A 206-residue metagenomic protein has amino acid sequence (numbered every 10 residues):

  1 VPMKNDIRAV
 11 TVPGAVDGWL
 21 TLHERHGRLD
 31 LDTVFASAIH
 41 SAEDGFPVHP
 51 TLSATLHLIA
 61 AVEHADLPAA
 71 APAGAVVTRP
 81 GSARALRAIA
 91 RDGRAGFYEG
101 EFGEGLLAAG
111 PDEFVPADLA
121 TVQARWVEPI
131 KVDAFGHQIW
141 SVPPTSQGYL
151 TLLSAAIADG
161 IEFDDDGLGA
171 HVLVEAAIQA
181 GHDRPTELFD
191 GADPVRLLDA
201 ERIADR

Functional and structural regions predicted by a protein language model:
V1-E99, G103-H137, P143-S146: Noncatalytic scaffold domains of N-terminal-nucleophile
E24-L29, G93-R94, A158-D165, R184-L188: Short helix-capping/linker segments at secondary-structure and domain boundaries
L29, V77, F114, I161 (+2 more regions): Short coil/turn linker and secondary-structure boundary residues
A38, L86, S154, L173-A180: Short alpha-helical scaffolding segments that buttress acidic/His motifs in well-ordered protein cores
G148-E162: Short linear sequence signals and composition-biased patches located at protein termini or domain-edge surfaces
F163-R206: Internal maturation/activation junctions in enzymes
